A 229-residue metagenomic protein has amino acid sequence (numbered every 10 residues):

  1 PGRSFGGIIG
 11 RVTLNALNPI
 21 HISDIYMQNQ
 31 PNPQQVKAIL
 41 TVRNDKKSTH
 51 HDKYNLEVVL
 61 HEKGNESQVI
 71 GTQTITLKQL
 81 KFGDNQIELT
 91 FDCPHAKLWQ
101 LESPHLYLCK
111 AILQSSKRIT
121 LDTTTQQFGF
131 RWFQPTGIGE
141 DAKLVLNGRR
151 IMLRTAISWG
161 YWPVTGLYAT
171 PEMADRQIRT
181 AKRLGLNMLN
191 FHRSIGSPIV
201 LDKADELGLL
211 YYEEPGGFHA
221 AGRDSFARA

Functional and structural regions predicted by a protein language model:
P1-K203, L207-Y211: Secreted/periplasmic carbohydrate-active enzymes, especially glycoside hydrolases
I199, A221-R223: Short secondary-structure boundary/hinge segments and terminal tails
E206-G208, R223-A229: Active-site neighborhood of glycoside hydrolase catalytic domains
P215-A221: Short, acidic/turn-prone active-site loops that include or flank metal/cofactor- and phosphate-binding residues
